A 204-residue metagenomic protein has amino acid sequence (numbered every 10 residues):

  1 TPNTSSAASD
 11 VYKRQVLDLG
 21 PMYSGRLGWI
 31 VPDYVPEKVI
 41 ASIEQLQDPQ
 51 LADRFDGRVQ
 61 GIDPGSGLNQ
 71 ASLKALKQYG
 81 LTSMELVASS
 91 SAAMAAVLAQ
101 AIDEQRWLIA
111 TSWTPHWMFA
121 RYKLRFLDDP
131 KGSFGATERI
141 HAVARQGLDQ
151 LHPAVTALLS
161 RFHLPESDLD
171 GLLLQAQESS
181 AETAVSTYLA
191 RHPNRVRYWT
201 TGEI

Functional and structural regions predicted by a protein language model:
T1-Y12: Single conserved hydrophobic/aromatic residue that forms the stacking wall/gate of nucleotide- or nucleobase-binding
K13-G61: A conserved helix-loop-strand patch within extracytoplasmic ligand-binding domains of the periplasmic binding
K13-Q15, P21-G28, A92, P115-E166: Periplasmic-binding protein-like
D33-E37, G61-G67, R145-D149: Short coil/turn segments
A41, Q45, G67-K74, A93 (+5 more regions): Extracytoplasmic/secreted proteins, especially bacterial periplasmic and envelope-associated proteins
D48-L51, K77-L81, A99-R106, S160-L164 (+2 more regions): Sec-exported extracytoplasmic/periplasmic mature domains
D63-P130: Ligand-binding pocket segment of bilobal, Venus flytrap-like solute-binding proteins
E166-I204: C-terminal functional modules
